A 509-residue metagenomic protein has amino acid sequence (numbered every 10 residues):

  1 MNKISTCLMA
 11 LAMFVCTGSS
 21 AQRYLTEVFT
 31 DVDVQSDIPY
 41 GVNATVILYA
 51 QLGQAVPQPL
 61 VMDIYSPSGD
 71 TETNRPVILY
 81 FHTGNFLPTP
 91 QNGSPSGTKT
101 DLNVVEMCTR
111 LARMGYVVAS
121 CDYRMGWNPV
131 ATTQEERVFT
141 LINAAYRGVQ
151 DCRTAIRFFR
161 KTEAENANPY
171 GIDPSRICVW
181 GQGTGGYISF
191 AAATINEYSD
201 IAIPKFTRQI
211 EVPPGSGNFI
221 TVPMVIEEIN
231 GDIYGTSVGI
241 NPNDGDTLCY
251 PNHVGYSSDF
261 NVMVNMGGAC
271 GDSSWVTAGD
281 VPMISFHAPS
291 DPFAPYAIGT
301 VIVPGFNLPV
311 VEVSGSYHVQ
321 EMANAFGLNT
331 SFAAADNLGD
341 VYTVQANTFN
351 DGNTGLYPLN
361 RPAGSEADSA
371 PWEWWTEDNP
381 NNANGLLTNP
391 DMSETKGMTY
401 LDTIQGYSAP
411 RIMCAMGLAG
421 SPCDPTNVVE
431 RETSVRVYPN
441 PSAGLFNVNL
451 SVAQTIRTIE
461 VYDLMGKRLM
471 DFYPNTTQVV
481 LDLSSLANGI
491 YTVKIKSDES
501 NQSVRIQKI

Functional and structural regions predicted by a protein language model:
Q22-T73: N-terminal cap/lid segment of alpha/beta-hydrolase-fold proteins
N74-G84: Short beta-strand element of the alpha/beta-hydrolase
F86-D101, Y116-Y146, T343-V344: Cap/lid segment of the alpha/beta-hydrolase catalytic domain
T98-N103, V281, F286-A363: Active-site-adjacent alpha-helix of alpha/beta-hydrolase-fold enzymes
R137-Q150, A155-G183, Y198-D200, G217-D232: Gly/Ser-rich "nucleophile elbow"/oxyanion-hole loop immediately N-terminal to the catalytic nucleophile in hydrolases
G181-A191: Glycine-rich nucleophile elbow surrounding the catalytic serine of serine-hydrolase chemistry
S273, N324-D424: C-terminal catalytic histidine-bearing segment of alpha/beta-hydrolase fold enzymes
R431-Y438, S442-I509: C-terminal outer-membrane/trafficking sorting elements
